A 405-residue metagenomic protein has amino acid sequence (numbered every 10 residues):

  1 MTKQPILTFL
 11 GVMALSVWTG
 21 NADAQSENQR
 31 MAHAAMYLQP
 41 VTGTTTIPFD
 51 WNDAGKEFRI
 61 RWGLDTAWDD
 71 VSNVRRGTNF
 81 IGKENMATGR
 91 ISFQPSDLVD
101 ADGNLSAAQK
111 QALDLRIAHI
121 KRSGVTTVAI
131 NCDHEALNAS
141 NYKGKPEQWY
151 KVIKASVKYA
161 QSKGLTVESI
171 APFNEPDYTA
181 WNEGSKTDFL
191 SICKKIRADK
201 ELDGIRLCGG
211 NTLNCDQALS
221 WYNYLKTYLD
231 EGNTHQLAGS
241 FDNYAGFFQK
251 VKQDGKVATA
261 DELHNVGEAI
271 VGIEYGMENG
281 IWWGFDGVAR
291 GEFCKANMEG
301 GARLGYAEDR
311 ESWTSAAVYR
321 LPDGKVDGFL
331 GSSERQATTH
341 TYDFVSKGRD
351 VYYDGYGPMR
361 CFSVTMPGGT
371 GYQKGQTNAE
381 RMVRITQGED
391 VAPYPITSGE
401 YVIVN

Functional and structural regions predicted by a protein language model:
M1-T8: Bacterial N-terminal signal peptides that target proteins for export
F9-V17: Bacterial N-terminal signal peptides
A22-A24: Boundary at the C-terminal end of the N-terminal hydrophobic targeting segment
S26-I60: N-terminal carbohydrate-binding accessory modules
T42-G55, L64-L219: Substrate-binding cleft and catalytic face of glycoside hydrolase catalytic domains, especially the flexible beta-alpha
F58-I60, G124-T126, G324-V326: Residues at beta-strand starts and edge strands
K154-K158, V167, T179-N405: Substrate-binding and catalytic surfaces of secreted/luminal carbohydrate-active proteins
